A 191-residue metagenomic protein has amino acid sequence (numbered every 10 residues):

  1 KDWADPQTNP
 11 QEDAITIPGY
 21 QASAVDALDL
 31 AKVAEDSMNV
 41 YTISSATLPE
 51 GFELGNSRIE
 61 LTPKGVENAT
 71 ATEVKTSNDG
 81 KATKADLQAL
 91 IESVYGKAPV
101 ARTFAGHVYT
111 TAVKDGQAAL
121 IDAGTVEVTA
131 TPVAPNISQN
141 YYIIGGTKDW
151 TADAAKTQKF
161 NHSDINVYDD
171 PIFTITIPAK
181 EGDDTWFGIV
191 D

Functional and structural regions predicted by a protein language model:
K1-S23, G116-P135: Bacterial Sec-dependent N-terminal signal peptides
L28-T103: Recognizes extended acidic, P/S/T-rich segments that occur within or adjacent to Ig-like beta-sandwich modules
G55-I59, Y141, F187: Short beta-strand elements bearing conserved aromatic residues within extracellular beta-rich modules
I59-V66, Y109-T111, I144-G146, V190-D191: Predominantly extracellular/luminal cell-surface or secreted proteins
Y95-P99, P132, I175-E181: Short, flexible loop/turn segments at beta-strand junctions in immunoglobulin-like and fibronectin type III
K97-Q117: Beta-strand-rich modules
I137-D183: Aromatic-rich carbohydrate-binding modules that target alpha-glucans
D183-D191: A short, solvent-exposed beta-strand micro-motif common in secreted/extracellular proteins
